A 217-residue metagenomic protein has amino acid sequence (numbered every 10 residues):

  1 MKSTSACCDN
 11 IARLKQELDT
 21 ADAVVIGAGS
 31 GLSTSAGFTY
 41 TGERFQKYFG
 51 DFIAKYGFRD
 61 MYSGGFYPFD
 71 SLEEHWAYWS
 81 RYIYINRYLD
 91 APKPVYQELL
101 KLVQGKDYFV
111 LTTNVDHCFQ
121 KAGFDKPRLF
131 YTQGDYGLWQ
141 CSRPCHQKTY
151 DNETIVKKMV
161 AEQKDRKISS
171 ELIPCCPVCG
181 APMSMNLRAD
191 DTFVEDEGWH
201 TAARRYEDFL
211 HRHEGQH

Functional and structural regions predicted by a protein language model:
M1-H217: Conserved catalytic alpha/beta core of Sir2/sirtuin-type deacylases, generalized to analogous enzyme cores that bind
